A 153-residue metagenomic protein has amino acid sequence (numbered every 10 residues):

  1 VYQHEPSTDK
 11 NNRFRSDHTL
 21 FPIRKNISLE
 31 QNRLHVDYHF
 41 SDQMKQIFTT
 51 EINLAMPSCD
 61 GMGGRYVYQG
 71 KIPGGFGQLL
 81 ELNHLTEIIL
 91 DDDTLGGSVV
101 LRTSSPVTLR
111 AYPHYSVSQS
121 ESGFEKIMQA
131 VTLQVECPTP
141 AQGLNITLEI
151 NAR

Functional and structural regions predicted by a protein language model:
V1-Q43, H84-R153: Beta-strand-rich recognition/accessory modules
D9, S28-E30, C59-G63, P73-G75: Residue-level detector of solvent-exposed, low-hydrophobicity positions
Q46-M56: Surface-exposed beta-strand/loop patches in extracellular or lumenal glycoproteins
L54-Y68: Short aromatic-acidic-glycine turn motif
G70-D91: Surface-exposed, gly/pro-biased binding rims or lids
